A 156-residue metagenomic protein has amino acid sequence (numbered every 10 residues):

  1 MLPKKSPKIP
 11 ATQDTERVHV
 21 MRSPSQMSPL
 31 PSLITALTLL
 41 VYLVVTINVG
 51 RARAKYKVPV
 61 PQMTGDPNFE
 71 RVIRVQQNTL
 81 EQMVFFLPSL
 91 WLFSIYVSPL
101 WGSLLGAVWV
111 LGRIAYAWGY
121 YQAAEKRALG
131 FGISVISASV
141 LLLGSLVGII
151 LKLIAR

Functional and structural regions predicted by a protein language model:
L2-P10, D14-P24: Transit-peptide-like, low-complexity N-terminal presequences and other terminal intrinsically disordered regions
Q26-K57: N-terminal signal-anchor transmembrane alpha helix
T38-V41, V45, V108-Y116, S137-V147: Membrane-embedded alpha-helical transmembrane segments of multi-pass integral membrane proteins
I47-R74: Cytosolic, membrane-interface loops and tails of multi-pass inner-membrane proteins
Q77-L90: Core segments of transmembrane alpha-helices that mediate helix-helix packing or line hydrophobic substrate/ligand
F86, F93-Q122: Mid-chain, well-packed structural core segment of small domains
A115-V140: Interfacial loop-to-transmembrane junctions
L146-R156: Juxtamembrane boundary at the C-terminal end of a transmembrane helix
